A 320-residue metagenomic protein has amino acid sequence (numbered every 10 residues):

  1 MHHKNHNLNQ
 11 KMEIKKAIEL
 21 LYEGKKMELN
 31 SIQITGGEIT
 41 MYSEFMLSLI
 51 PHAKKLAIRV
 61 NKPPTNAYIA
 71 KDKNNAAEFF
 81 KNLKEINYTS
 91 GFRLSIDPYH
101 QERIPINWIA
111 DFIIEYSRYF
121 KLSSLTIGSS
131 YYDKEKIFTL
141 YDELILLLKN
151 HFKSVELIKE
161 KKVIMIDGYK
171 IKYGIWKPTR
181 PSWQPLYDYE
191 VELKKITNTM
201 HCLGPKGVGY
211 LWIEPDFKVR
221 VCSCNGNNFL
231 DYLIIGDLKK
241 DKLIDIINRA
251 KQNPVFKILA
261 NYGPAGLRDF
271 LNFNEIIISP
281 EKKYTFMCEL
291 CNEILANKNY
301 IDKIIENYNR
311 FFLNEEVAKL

Functional and structural regions predicted by a protein language model:
M1, N30-I34, G209-I213, F217: N-terminal pre-triad scaffold of radical SAM enzymes
M1-I14, M27, S223: Canonical Radical SAM [4Fe-4S] cluster-binding loop centered on the CxxxCxxC motif and its immediate flanking residues
K4-H6, I18, E23-I96: Conserved SAM/AdoMet-binding glycine-rich loop
N5, K195, P215, E281-Y284: Residue-level signal for mature regions of secreted extracellular proteins and peptides
H6-N9, K71-K73, Q101-R103, Y232: A generic structural signal for short coil/turn motifs at secondary-structure boundaries
L8-K16, M41, I104, W108: Alpha-helix N-cap and loop-to-helix initiation/capping positions
N82-D241: Radical SAM enzyme [4Fe-4S]-AdoMet core and its adjacent flexible, acidic and glycine-rich loops/tails across
K218, C224-L320: Flexible mid-to-C-terminal extensions adjoining Fe-S/redox cofactors in radical SAM and related proteins
